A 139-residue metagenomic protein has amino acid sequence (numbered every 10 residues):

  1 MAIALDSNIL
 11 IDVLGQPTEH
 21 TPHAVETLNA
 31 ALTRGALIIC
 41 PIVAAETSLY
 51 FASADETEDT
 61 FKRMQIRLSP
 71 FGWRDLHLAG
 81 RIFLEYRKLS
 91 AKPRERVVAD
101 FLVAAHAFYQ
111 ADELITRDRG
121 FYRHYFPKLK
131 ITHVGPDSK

Functional and structural regions predicted by a protein language model:
M1-I39, L49-T60, T132, S138-K139: Short, well-structured N-terminal submotif of metal-dependent ribonuclease cores
A2, N29, A104-K139: Acidic, PIN/NYN-like endoribonuclease modules and their adjacent C-terminal/linker elements
I9, V43, D75, L102-V103 (+1 more regions): Alpha-helix capping/helix-boundary segments
L14-P17, E46, S90-R94: Short, flexible loop segments at the rims of nucleotide/cofactor-binding pockets, characterized by
T33-G35, R63-R67, Q110: Structured helix-beta-strand junction loops
P41, P70-G72, G135-D137: Residues at the C-termini of beta-strands that transition into short coil/loop
E46-T47, L78, H124-Y125: Phosphate- and divalent-cation-binding pockets in alpha/beta enzyme and binding domains that engage nucleotide-derived
R67-E113, R117: Active-site neighborhoods of divalent-metal-dependent phosphate/nucleic-acid chemistry enzymes
